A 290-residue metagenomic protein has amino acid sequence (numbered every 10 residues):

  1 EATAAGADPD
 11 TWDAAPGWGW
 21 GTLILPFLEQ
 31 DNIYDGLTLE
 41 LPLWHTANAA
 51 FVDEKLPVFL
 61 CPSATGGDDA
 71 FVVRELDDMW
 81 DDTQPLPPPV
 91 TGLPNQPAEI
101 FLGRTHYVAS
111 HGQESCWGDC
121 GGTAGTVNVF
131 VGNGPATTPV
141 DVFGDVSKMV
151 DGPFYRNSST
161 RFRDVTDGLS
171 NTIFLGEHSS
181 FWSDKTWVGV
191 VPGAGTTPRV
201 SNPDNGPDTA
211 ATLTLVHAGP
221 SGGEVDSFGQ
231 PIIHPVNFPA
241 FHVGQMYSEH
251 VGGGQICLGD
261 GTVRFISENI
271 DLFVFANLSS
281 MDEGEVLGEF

Functional and structural regions predicted by a protein language model:
E1-F290: Surface-exposed loop/linker segments characteristic of extracytoplasmic
